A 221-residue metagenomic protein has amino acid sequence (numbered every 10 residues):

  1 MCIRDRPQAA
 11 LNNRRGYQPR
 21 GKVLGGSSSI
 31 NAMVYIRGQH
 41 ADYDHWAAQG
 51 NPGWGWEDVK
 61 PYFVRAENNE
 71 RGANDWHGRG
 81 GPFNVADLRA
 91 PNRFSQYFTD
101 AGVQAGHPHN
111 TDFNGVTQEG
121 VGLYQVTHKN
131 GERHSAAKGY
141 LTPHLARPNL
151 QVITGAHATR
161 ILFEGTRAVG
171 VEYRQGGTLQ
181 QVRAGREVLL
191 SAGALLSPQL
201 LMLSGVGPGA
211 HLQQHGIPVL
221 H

Functional and structural regions predicted by a protein language model:
M1-D5, V152: Conserved small/polar residues in nucleotide/adenosyl-binding loops
R4-V64, G207, Q213-Q214, P218-L220: N-terminal glycine-rich phosphate/pyrophosphate-binding loop and immediately adjacent elements
R20, A146, T154-H157, A184-G185 (+1 more regions): A secondary-structure boundary/capping signal
V23, N31-Y35, N84-A86, T111 (+2 more regions): Structural recognition of the beta-strand scaffold that forms the well-ordered cores of secreted hydrolase catalytic
A47-A168, E172-R174: Conserved redox-cofactor binding core of oxidoreductases
I161-E164, G170-H221: Glycine-rich loop(s) and the adjacent beta-strand/alpha-helix scaffold that form part
